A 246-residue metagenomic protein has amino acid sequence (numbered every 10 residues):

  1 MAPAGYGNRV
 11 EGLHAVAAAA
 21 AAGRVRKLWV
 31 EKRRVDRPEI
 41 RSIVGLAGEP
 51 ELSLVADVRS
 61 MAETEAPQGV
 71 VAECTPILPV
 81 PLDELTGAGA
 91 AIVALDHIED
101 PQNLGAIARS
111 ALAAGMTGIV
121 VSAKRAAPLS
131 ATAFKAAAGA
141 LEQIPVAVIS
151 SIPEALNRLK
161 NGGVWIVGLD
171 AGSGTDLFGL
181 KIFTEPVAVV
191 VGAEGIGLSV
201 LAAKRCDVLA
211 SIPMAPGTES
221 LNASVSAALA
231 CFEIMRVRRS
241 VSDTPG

Functional and structural regions predicted by a protein language model:
M1-E84, D243-G246: N-terminal positively charged helical leader segments and presequences
A17, A22, A113, T132-A140 (+1 more regions): Structured adenosyl-cofactor binding patch, chiefly the S-adenosyl-L-methionine
R24, E51, G87-G174: RNA substrate-binding interface of SAM-dependent RNA methyltransferases
R33-V35, A56-V58, K124-A126, E194-I196 (+1 more regions): Short, acidic/turn-prone active-site loops that include or flank metal/cofactor- and phosphate-binding residues
L82-G87, R158-K160, F178-F183: Short amphipathic alpha-helix with an adjacent loop that forms part of the alpha/beta core around
Q102-A106, L198, A223: Short glycine/serine/threonine-rich phosphate/pyrophosphate-binding segments that cradle anionic phosphate groups
V167-N222: Active-site/ligand-binding-proximal alpha/beta "capping" segment
